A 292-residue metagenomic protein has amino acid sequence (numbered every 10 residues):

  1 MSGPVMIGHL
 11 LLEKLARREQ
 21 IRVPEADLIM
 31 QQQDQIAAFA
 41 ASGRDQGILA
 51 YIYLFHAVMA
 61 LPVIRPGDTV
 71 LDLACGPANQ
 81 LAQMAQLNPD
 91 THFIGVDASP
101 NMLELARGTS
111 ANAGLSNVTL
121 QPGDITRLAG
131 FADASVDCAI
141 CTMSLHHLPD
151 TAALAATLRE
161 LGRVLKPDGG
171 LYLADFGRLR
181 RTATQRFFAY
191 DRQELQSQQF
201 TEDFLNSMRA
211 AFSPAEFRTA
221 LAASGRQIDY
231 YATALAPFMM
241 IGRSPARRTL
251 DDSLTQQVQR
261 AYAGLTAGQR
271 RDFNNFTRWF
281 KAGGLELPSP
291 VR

Functional and structural regions predicted by a protein language model:
S2-I64: Conserved class I S-adenosyl-L-methionine
T69-L71, P77-R127: Class I SAM-dependent methyltransferase SAM/SAH-binding core
G130-A139: A short acidic, Gly/Pro-enriched loop at the edge of an enzyme's catalytic core that lines a small-molecule cofactor
C138-A152: A short SAM/SAH-binding and catalytic strip from SAM-dependent methyltransferases
A155-P167: A short glycine-rich, Lys/Arg-flanked "PGG" loop and its adjoining helix->strand segment in the class I
D168-D175: Conserved beta-strand signature within the Rossmann-like core of class I S-adenosyl-L-methionine
F176-A220: C-terminal alpha-helical "lid/dimerization" subdomain adjacent to the S-adenosyl-L-methionine
M239-R292: C-terminal lobe and adjacent flexible extensions of AdoMet/dcAdoMet transferase-like proteins
